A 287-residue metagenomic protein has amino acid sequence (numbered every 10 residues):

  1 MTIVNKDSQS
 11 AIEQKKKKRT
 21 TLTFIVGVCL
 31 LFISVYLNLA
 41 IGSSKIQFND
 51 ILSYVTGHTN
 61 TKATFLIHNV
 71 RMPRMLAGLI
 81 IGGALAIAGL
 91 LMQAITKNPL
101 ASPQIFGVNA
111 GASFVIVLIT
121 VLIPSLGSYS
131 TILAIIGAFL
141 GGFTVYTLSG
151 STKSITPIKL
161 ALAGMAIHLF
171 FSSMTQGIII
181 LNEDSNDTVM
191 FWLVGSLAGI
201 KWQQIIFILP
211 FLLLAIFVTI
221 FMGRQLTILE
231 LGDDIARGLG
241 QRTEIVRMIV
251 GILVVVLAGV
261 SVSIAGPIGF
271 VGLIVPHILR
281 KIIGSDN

Functional and structural regions predicted by a protein language model:
M1-N287: Alpha-helical transmembrane segments in inner-membrane proteins
